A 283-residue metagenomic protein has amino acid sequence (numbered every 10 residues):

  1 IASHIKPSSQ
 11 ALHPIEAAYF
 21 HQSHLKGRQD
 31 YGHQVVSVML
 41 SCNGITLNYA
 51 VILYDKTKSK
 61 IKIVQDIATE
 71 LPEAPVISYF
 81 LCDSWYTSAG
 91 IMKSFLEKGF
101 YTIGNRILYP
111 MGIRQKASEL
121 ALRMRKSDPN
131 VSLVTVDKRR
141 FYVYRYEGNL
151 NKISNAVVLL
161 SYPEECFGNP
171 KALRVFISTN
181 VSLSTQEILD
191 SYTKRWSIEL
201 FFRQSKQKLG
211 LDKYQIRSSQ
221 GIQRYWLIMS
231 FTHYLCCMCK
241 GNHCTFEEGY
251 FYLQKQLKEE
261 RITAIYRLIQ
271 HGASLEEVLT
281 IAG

Functional and structural regions predicted by a protein language model:
I1-I5, S132-V134, T185-I216: Short amphipathic alpha-helical "interface-anchor" segments enriched in bulky aromatics
I1-N43, Y144-E147: Active-site-proximal, Lys/Arg-enriched surface segment that forms a nucleic-acid-binding/basic interface patch
I1-S9, V38, F80-W85, T102 (+3 more regions): Short, conserved catalytic/metal-binding motifs centered on acidic residues
H21-I77, V158, P163-V175: Electropositive, glycine- and tryptophan-enriched low-complexity nucleic-acid-binding patches
V51-Y162, N242-Q256, I281: An internal, acidic/charged active-site-proximal segment that coordinates divalent cations and/or engages
E164, A172, S178-V181, S191 (+1 more regions): Structured mid-domain segments that build the active-site/substrate or prosthetic-cofactor binding neighborhood
L211-A264: Basic, amphipathic alpha-helical segments enriched in Lys/Arg and hydrophobic/aromatic residues
Y266-G283: Long, charge-rich low-complexity segments
